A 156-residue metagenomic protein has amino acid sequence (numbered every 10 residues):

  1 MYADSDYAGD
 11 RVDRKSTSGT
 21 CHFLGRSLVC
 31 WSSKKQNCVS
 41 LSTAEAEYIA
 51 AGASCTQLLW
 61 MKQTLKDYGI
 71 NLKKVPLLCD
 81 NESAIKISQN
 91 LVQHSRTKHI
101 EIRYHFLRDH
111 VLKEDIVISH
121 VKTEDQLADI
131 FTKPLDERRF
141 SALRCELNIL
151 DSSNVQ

Functional and structural regions predicted by a protein language model:
M1-A44: RNase H-like nuclease fold core
L28, K34-Q156: RNase H-like nuclease module associated with reverse transcription
